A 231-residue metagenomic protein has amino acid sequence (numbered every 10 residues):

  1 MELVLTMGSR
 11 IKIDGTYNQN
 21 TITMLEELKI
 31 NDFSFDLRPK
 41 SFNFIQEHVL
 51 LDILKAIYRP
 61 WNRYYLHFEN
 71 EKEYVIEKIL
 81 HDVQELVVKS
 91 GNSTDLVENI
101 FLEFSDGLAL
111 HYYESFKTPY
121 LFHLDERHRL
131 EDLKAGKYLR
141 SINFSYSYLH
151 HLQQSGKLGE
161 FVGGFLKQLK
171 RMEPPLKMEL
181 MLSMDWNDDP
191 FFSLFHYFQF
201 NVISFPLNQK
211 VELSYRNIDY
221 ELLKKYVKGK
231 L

Functional and structural regions predicted by a protein language model:
T6-K12: Extreme N-terminal starter segment of soluble prokaryotic enzymes
K12-D14, S34-F42, W61-G164, M178-M184 (+1 more regions): Catalytic beta/alpha-barrel core
L25, I203: Conserved, mostly hydrophobic/aromatic
E47-I57, N208-L231: C-terminal helical cap(s) of enzyme catalytic domains, especially alpha/beta-barrels
F161-R171, W186-H196: A short, acidic, amphipathic alpha-helical segment used as a generic capping/interface helix at domain edges
H196, F200, Y215: Residues lining hydrophobic/aromatic ligand-binding pockets adjacent to catalytic sites
